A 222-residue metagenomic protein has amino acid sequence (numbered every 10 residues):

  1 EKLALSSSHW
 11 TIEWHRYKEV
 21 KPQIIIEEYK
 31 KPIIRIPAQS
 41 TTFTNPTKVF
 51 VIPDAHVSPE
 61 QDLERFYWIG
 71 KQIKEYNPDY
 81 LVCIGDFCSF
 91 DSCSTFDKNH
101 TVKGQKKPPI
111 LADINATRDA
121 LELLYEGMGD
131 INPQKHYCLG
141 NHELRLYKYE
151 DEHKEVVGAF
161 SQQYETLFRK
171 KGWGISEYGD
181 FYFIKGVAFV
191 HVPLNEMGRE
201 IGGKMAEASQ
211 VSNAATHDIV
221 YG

Functional and structural regions predicted by a protein language model:
E1-I52, P59-E60: Acidic, histidine-bearing metal-coordination/catalytic regions of metal-dependent phosphoesterases
W10-I33, D113-A116, M128-P133, A188-Y221: Contiguous hydrophobic segments
K30-S40, F50, R118-M128, Q163-F183: Hydrophobic transmembrane alpha-helix bundles
I34-R35, E64-I69, K204-A206: Short alpha-helical segments and helix-capping/turn motifs at coil-helix boundaries
F43-N45, K74-N77, G129-D130, Y182-I184 (+1 more regions): Flexible, charged surface loops at secondary-structure boundaries
V51-P53, Y80-D86, Q134-G140, F189-V192 (+1 more regions): Active-site neighborhood of phospho(di)ester-bond hydrolases with catalytic His/Asp-centered motifs
V57-K170: Core catalytic region of metal-dependent phosphoesterases/phosphodiesterases, especially metallo-beta-lactamase-like
Y147-G222: Acidic, His/Gly-enriched loop-helix segments that form or flank divalent-metal centers in metallo-dependent hydrolases
